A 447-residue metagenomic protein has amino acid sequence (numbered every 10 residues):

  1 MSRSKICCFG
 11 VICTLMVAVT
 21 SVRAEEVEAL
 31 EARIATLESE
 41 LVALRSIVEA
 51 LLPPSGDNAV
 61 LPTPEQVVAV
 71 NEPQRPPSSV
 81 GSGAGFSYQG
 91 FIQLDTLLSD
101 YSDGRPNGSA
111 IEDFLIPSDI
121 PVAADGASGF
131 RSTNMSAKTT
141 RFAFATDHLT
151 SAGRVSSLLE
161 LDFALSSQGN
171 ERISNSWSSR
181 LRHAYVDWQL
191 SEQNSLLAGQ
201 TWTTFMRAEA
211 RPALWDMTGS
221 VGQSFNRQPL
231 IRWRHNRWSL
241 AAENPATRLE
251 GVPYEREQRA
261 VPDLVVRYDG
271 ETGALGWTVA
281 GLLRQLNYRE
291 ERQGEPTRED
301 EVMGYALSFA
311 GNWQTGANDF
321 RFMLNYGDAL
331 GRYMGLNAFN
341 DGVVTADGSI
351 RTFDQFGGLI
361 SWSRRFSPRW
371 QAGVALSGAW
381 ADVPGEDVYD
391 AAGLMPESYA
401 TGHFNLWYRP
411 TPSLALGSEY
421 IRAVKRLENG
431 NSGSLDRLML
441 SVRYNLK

Functional and structural regions predicted by a protein language model:
F9-A18: Bacterial N-terminal signal peptides
A24-N107, I111, A123-D125: N-terminal periplasmic/intermembrane-space "pro-region" immediately following the signal or transit peptide
Q74-A110, F114, V122-R248, A260-V261 (+4 more regions): Outer membrane beta-barrel
S102-N107, Q168-W177, A208-D216, A246-A260 (+5 more regions): Outer-membrane beta-barrel translocator domains and adjoining extracellular loop/strand segments of Gram-negative
A137, S179, N226, A260-D263 (+5 more regions): Membrane-spanning beta-strands of outer-membrane beta-barrel proteins
F144-F163, R267-Q293, Q371-A375, L414-G417: Surface-exposed extracellular loop regions of Gram-negative outer-membrane beta-barrel proteins
T272-P396, A400: Detector for outer-membrane/organellar transmembrane beta-barrel domains, recognizing the amphipathic beta-strand
Y408, S434-K447: Outer-membrane beta-barrel "beta-signal"
